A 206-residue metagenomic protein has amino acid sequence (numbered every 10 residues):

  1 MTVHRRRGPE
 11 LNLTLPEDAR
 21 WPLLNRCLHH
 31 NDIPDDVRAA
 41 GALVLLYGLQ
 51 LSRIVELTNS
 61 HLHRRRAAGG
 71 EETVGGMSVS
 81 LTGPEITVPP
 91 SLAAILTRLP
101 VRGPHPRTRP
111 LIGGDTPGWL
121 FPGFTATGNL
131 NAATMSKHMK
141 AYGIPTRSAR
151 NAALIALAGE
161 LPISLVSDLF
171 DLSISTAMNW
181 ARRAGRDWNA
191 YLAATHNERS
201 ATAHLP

Functional and structural regions predicted by a protein language model:
M1-H29, P122-T125: Flexible interdomain linker/hinge and immediately adjacent N-terminus of the catalytic tyrosine-recombinase domain
A19-L51, R150: Basic, Lys/Arg- and aromatic-enriched nucleic-acid-binding interface segment
H29-D32, S60-R66, G143-I144, S175-T176: Solenoid-like repeat scaffolds
I33, Y47, G128, A132-L169 (+2 more regions): Short, basic (Lys/Arg/His-rich) helix/loop patches that form interaction surfaces in the mid-to-C-terminal regions
A40-G69, D168, I174: Short, charged phosphate-coordinating catalytic segments
L57, L99, H138, L169 (+1 more regions): Residues in the recognition helix of alpha-helical DNA-binding motifs
R65, G69-F124: Basic, alpha-helical nucleic-acid-contacting "clamp/cap" segments
S175-P206: DNA/chromatin major-groove-contacting recognition/catalytic segments
